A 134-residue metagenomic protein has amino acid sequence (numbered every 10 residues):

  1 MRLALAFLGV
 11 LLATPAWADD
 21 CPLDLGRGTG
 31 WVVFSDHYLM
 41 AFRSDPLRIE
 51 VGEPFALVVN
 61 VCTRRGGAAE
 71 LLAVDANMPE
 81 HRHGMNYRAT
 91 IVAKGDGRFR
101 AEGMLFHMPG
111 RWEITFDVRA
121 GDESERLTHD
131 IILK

Functional and structural regions predicted by a protein language model:
M1-A4: Positively charged n-region of N-terminal signal peptides that target proteins for export
A6-G9: Hydrophobic helical h-region of N-terminal Sec-dependent signal peptides in bacterial secretory/periplasmic proteins
A13-P15: N-terminal signal peptide c-region/cleavage motif recognized by signal peptidases
D19-K134: Contiguous segments within soluble domain cores/interaction surfaces
